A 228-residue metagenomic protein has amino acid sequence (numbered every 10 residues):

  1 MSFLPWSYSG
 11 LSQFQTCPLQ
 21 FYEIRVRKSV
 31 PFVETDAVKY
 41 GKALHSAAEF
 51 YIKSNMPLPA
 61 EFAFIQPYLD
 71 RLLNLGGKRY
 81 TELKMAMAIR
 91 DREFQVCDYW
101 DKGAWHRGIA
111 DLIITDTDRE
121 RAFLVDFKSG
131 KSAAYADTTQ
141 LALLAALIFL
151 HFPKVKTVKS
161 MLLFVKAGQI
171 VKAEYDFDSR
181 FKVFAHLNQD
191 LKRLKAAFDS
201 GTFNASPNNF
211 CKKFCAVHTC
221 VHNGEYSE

Functional and structural regions predicted by a protein language model:
M1-E228: RecB-family 4Fe-4S metal-dependent nuclease core
